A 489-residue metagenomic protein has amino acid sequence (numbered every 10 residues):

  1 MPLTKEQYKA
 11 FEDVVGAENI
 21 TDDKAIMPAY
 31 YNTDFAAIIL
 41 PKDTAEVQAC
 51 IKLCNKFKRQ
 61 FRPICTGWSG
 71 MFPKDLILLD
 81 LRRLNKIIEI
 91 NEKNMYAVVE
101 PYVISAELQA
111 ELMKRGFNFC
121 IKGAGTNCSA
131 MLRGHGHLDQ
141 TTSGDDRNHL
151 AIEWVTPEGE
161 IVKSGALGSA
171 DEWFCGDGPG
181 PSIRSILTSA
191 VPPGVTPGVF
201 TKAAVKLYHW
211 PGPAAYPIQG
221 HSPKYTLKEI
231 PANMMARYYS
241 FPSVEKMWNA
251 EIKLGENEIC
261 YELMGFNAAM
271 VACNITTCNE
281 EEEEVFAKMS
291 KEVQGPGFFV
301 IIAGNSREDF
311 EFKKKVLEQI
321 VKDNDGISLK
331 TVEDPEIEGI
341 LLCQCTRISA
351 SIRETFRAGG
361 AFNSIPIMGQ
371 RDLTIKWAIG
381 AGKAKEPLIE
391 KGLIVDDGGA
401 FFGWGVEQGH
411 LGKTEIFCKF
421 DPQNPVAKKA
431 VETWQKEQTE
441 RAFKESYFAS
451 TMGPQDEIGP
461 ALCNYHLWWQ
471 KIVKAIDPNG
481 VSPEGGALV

Functional and structural regions predicted by a protein language model:
P2-I26: Extended, non-globular alpha-helical segments
E6-A10, E245-E283, I375-I394, A430-Q438: Short amphipathic alpha-helix segments
N19-K24, L40, F61-C65, L79-L81 (+9 more regions): General beta-strand structural signal in soluble alpha/beta enzymes
A25-N85: Glycine-rich N-terminal segment of FAD-binding domains in flavoprotein oxidoreductases, spanning the beta-loop-helix
Y30-F35, R59-Q60, M71-R82, K291-V293 (+1 more regions): Conserved glycine-rich FAD pyrophosphate-binding loop
K42-T44, S243-K246, I302-E311, Q370 (+2 more regions): Helix N-cap motif at beta-to-alpha junctions
I88, P101, A106-S243: FAD-binding subdomain of flavoenzyme oxidoreductases
T188, A204, A214-P223, P231-P242 (+1 more regions): C-terminal cap/substrate-recognition region of VAO/PCMH-type FAD-linked oxidoreductases
